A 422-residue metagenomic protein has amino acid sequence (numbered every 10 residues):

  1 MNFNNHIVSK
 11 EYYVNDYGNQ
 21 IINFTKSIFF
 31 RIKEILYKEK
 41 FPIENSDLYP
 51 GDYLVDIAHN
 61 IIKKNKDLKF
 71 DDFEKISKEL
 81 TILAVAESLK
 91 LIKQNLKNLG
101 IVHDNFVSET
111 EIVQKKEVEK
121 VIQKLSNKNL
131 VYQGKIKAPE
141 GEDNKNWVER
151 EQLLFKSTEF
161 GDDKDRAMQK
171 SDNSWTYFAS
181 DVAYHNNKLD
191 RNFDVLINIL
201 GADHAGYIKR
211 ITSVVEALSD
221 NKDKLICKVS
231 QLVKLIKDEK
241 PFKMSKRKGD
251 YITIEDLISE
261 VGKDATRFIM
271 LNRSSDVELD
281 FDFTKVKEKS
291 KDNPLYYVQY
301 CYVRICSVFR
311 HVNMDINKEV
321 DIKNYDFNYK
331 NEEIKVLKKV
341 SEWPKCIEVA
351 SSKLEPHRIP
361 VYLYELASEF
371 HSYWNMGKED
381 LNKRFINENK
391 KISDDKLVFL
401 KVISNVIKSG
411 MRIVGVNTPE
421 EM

Functional and structural regions predicted by a protein language model:
N2-M422: Non-catalytic interaction-recognition regions
